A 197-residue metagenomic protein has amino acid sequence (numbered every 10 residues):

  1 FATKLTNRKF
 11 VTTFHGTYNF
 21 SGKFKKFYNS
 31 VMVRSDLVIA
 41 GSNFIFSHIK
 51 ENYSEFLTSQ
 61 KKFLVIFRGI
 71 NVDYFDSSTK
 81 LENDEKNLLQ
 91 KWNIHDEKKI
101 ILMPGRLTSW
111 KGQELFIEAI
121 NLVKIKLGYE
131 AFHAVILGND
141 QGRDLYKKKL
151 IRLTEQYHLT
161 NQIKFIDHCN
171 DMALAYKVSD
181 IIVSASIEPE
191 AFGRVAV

Functional and structural regions predicted by a protein language model:
F10-G41, E55-T58: A conserved, positively charged/aromatic
M32, H168-C169, A175-S179, R194: Short alpha-helical donor nucleotide-sugar binding micro-motif in glycosyltransferases
S35-V65, I70-F75: A short, active-site helix/loop in glycosyltransferases that binds the activated sugar's phosphate group
I70, P104, H133-K148: Glycosyltransferase donor-sugar binding loop
D76-I94, L150-R152: A short helix/loop element that forms part of the nucleotide-sugar donor recognition site in Leloir-type
K99-I125, K148: A conserved mid-protein helix/loop that constitutes part of the nucleotide-sugar donor-binding site
G142-K149, L159-C169, A175: Active-site donor-binding acidic/aromatic loop of nucleotide-activated sugar and phosphosugar transferases involved
K177-A191: Acidic donor-binding loop of glycosyltransferase active sites
